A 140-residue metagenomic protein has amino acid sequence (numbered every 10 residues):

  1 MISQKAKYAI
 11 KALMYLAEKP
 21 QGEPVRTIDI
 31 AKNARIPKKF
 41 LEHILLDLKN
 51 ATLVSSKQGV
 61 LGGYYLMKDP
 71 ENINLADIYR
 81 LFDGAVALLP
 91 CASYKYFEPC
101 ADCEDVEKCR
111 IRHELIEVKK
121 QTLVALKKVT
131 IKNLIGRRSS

Functional and structural regions predicted by a protein language model:
A9-Q21: Short amphipathic alpha-helical interface segments
I28-A34: A short alpha-helical element within helix-turn-helix/winged-helix DNA-binding domains across DNA-binding proteins
K39: Key DNA-contact positions within bacterial/archaeal DNA-binding proteins
I44-K49: Basic amphipathic alpha-helical segments that dock to polyanions
N50-L53, L81: Residue cluster at the C-terminal edge of the helix-turn-helix DNA-binding motif
L53-V60, Y65-M67: Beta-hairpin "wing" of winged helix-turn-helix
M67-S140: Non-DNA-binding regulatory cores of transcription-related proteins, predominantly C-terminal effector-binding
